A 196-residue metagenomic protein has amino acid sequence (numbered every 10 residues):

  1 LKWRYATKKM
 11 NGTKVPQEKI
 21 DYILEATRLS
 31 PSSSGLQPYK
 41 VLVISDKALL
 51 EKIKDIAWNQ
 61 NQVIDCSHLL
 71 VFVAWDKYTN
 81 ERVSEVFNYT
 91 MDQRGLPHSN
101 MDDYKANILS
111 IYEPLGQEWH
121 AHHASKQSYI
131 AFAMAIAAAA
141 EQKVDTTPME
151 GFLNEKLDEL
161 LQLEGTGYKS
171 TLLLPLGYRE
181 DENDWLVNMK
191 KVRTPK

Functional and structural regions predicted by a protein language model:
L1, A6-T7, K169-K196: C-terminal helix-cap and adjacent tail motif
W3-Q37: An N-terminal domain-cap segment
I20-L24, I53-A57, L161: A generic alpha-helix structural signal
I23-L29, L70, A106-L160: Small-aliphatic-rich amphipathic alpha-helix that forms the alpha element of a beta-alpha
S30, S34, K52, A138: Short alpha-helical functional segments enriched in proximate histidine and acidic residues
L42-K126: Glycine/small-residue-rich phosphate/adenosyl-binding loop
Q62-D76, L163-N183: A glycine-rich helix N-cap at a beta->alpha junction
Y78, A139-D145, D181-N183: Short helix-capping/linker segments at secondary-structure and domain boundaries
